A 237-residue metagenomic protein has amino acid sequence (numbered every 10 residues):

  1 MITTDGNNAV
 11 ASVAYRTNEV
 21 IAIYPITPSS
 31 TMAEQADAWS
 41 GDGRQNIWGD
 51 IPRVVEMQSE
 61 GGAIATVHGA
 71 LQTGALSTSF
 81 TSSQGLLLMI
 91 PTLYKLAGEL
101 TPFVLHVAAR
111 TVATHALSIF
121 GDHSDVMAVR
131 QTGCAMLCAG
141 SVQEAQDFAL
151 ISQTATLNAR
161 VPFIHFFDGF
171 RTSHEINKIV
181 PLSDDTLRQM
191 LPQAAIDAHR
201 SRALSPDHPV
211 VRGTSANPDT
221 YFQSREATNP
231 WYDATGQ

Functional and structural regions predicted by a protein language model:
M1-A128, G133, L150, G169-F170: Thiamine diphosphate
T4, A22, M57, S79-S82 (+6 more regions): Hydrophobic alpha-helical scaffolding
V20, Y24, Q72, Q146 (+3 more regions): Broad hydrophobic/π-residue packing in well-ordered secondary structure
S29, F80-T81, A108-T114, T132-C138 (+2 more regions): A short, terminal or domain-edge coil/loop segment
W48, P52, F163-Q237: Conformationally flexible catalytic loops at phosphate/diphosphate-handling active centers
Q58-I64, A113-S118, L137-A145, T172-E175 (+1 more regions): Low-complexity, flexible helical/coil segments
L71-T78, L100-L105, V129, I151-A159 (+2 more regions): Short secondary-structure transition/capping segments
I119-G169, P181, Q193-A195: Conserved thiamine diphosphate
